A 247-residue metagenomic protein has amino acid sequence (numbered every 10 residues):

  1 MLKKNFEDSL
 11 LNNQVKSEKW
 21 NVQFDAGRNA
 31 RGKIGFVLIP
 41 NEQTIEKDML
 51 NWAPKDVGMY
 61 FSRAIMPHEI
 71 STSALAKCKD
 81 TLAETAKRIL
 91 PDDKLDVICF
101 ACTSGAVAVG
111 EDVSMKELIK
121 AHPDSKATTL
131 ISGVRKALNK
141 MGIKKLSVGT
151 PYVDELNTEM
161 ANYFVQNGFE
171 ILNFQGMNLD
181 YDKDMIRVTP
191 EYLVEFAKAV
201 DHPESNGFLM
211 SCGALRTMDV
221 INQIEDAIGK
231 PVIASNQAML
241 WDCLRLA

Functional and structural regions predicted by a protein language model:
L2-K87, Y152-N157, A161-T189: N-terminal glycine-rich anion-binding loop in soluble enzyme alpha/beta folds
K19, L82-A83, K87, A127-G142 (+1 more regions): Hydrophobic alpha-helical segments within soluble ligand-binding/sensing domains
K79-D93, Y192-S205: Short, well-structured alpha-helical segments in soluble
T85-L130: Glycine/small-residue-rich loop that forms an oxyanion/phosphate-binding "nest" at active or ligand-binding sites
L95-A101, S147-G149, S205-C212: Periplasmic-binding protein-like
S114-A121, S125-D180: Conserved beta-alpha
L179-D184, P231-A247: Short, flexible loop segments at boundaries between secondary-structure elements
E195-E225, A238-L240: Hydrophobic alpha-helical
